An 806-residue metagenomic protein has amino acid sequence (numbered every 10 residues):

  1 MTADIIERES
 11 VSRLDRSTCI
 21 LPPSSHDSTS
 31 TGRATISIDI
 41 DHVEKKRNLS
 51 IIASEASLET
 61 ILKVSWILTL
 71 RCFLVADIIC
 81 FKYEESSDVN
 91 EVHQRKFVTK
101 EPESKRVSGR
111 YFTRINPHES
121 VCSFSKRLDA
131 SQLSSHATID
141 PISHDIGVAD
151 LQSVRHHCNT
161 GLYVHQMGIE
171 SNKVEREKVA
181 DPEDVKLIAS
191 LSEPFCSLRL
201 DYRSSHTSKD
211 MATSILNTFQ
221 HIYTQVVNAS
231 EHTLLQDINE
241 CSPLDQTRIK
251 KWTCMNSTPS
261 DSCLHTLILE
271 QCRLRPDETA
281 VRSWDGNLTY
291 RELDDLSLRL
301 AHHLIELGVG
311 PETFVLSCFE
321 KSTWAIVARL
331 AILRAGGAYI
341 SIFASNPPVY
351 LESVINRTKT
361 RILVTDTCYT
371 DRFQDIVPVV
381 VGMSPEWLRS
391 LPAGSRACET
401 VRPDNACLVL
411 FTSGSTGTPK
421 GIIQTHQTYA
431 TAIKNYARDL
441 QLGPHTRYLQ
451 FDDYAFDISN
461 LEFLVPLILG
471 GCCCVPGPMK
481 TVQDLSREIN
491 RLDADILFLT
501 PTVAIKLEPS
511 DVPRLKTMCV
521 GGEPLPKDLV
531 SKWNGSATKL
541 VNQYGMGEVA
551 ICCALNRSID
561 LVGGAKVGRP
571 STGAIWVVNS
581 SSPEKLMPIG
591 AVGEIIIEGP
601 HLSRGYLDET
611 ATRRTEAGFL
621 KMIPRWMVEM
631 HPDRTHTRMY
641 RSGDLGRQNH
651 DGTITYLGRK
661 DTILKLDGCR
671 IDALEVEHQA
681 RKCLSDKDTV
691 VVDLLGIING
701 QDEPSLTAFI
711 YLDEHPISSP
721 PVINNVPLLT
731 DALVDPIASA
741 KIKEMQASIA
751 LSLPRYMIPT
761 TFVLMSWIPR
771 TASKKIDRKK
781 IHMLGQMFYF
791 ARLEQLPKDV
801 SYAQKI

Functional and structural regions predicted by a protein language model:
M1-R33, E84: Non-catalytic, low-complexity flexible loops and terminal extensions
T2-D4, T31, I51-E59, F73-V179 (+13 more regions): His-Asp-centered acyl/peptidyl-transfer active-site segments
T2-I5, S30-S50, S120-C122, V179-S192 (+7 more regions): AMP-binding/adenylate-forming domain of the ANL superfamily
A34-V75, H206-S214, Y290-L293, R670-A673: Acyl activation and transfer enzymes in specialized metabolism, enriched for ANL adenylate-forming modules
E59-I67, R71, S125, D129 (+7 more regions): Short amphipathic alpha-helical segments
A76, W324-L330, G337-N356, T360 (+4 more regions): Motif- and composition-driven signal specific to adenylation
D77-E84, E177-N239, Y290, L666-C669 (+2 more regions): Extended, hydrophobic beta-loop-alpha segments that form or line the acyl/peptidyl-thioester binding and transfer paths
L151, R155, S197-L198, K209 (+8 more regions): AMP-dependent adenylate-forming
